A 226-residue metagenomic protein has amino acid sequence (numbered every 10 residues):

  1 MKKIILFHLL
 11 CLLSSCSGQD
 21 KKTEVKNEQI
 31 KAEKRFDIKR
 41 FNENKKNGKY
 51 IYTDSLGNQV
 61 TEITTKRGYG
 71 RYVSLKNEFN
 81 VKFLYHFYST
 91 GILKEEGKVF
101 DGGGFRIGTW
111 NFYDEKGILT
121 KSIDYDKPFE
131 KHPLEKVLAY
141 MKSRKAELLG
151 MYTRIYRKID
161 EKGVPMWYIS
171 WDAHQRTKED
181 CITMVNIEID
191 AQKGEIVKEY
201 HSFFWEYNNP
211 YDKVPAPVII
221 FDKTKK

Functional and structural regions predicted by a protein language model:
I4-L13: Sec-dependent N-terminal signal peptides
C16-K226: Glycine/tyrosine- and acidic-biased, solvent-exposed loop/turn segments at the edges of beta-strands
